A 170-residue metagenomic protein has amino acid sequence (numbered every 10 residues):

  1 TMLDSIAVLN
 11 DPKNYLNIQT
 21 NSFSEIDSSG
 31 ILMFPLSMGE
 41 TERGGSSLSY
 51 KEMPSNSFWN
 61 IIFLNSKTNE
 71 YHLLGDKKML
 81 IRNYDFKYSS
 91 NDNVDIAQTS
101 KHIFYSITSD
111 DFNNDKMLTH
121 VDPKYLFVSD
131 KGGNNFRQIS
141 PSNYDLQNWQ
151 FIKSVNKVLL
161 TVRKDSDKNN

Functional and structural regions predicted by a protein language model:
T1-N170: Sequence signature of WD/YWTD-type beta-propeller architectures
